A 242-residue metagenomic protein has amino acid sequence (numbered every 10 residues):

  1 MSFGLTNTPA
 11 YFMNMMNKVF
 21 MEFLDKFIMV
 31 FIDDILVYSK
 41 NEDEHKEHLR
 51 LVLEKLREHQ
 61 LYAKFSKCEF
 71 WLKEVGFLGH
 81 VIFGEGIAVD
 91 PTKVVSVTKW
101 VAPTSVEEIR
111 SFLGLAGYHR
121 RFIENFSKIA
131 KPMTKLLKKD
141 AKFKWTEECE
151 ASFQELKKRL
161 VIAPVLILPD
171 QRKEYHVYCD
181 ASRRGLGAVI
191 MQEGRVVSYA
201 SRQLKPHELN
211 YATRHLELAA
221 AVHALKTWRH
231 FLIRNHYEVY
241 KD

Functional and structural regions predicted by a protein language model:
M1-V239: Retroelement reverse transcriptase polymerase core
D242: Short loop/turn segments at strand-loop or loop-helix junctions that form parts of catalytic or ligand-binding pockets
